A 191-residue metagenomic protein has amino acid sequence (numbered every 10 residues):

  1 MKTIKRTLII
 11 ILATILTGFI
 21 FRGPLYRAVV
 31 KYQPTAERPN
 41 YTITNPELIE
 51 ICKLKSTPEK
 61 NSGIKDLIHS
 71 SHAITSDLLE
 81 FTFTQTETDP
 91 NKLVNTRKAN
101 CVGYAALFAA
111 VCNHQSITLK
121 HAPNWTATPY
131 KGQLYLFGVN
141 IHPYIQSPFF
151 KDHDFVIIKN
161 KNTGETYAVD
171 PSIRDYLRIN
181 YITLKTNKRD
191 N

Functional and structural regions predicted by a protein language model:
M1-K2: N-terminal Lys/Arg-rich, disordered targeting/topogenic segments
K5-P24: Hydrophobic membrane-insertion alpha-helices, especially the h-region of bacterial N-terminal signal peptides
I10, S71-L78, Y167-A168, D190-N191: Alpha-helical and coiled-coil interaction segments, frequently adjacent to or embedded within charge-biased
G23-Y32: Signal peptide cleavage region of secreted peptide precursors
Y32-A99, N113, D175-L177: Secondary-structure boundary elements
T57-P58, A106-N191: Hydrophobic/aromatic-rich core segments of domains that either
S71, T84-L107, P123-F137: Acidic helix-start/capping segments at beta-turn-to-alpha-helix junctions
